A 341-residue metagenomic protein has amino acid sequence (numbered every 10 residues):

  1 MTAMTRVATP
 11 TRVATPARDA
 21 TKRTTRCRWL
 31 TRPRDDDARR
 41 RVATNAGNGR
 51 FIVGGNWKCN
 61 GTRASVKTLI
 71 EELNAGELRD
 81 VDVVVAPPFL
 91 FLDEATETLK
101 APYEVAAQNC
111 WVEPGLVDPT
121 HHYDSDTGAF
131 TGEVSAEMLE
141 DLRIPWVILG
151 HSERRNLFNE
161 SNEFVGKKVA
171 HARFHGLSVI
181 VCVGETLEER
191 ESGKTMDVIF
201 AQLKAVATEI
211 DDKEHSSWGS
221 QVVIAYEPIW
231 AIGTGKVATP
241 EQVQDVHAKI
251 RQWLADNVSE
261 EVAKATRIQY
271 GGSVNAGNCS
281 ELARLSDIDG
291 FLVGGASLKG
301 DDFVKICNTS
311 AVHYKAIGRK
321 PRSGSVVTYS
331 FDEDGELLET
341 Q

Functional and structural regions predicted by a protein language model:
M1-T31: N-terminal chloroplast transit peptides
W29-Q341: Active-site loop-to-helix "anion-binding N-cap" substructures in soluble metabolic enzymes
